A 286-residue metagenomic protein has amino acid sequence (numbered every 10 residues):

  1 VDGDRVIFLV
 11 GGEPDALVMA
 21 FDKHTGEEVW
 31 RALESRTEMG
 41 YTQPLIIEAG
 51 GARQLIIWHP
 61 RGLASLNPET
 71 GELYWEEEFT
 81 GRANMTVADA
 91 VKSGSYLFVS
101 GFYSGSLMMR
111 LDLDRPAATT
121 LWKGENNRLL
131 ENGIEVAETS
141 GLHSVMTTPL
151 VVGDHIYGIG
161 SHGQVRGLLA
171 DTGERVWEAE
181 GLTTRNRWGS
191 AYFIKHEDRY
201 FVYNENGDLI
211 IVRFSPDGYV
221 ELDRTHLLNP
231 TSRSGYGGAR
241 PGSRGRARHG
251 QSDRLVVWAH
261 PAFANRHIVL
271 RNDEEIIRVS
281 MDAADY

Functional and structural regions predicted by a protein language model:
V1-Y286: Noncatalytic, solvent-exposed loop/strand surfaces of beta-propeller-type extracellular/periplasmic domains
